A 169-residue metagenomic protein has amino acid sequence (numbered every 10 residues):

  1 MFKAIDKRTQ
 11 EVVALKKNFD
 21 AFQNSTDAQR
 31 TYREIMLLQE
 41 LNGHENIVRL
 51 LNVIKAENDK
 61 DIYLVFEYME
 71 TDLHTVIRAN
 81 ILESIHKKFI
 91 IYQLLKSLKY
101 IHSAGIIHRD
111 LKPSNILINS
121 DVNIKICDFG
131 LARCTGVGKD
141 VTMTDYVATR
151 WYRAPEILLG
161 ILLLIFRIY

Functional and structural regions predicted by a protein language model:
M1-D20: Glycine-rich ATP phosphate-binding loop
G43-N52: Conserved HxN/HPN-centered segment at the entrance to the catalytic loop of eukaryotic protein kinase-like domains
D59-D72: Conserved short submotifs of the Hanks-type protein kinase catalytic core that shape the nucleotide-binding pocket
H74-E83: AlphaC helix of the protein kinase catalytic domain
I90-I91: Activation segment signature within eukaryotic-like protein kinase domains
H102-N119: Catalytic-loop of the protein kinase fold
T142-I157: Conserved activation segment of eukaryotic-like protein kinases, specifically the C-terminal portion of the activation
